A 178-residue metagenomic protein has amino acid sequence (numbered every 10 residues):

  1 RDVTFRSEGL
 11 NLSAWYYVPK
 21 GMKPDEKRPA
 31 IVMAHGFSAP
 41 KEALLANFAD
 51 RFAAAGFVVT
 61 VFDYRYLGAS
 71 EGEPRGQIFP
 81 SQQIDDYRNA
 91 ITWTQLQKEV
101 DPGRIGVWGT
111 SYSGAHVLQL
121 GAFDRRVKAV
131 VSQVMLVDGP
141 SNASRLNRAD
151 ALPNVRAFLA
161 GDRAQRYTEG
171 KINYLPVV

Functional and structural regions predicted by a protein language model:
R1-E26, F79: N-terminal cap/lid segment of alpha/beta-hydrolase-fold proteins
E8-L10, A55, Q97, F123: Conserved dinucleotide-binding and phosphotransfer motif residues
D25-G36: Short beta-strand element of the alpha/beta-hydrolase
M33, P40-A53: Conserved HGGG/HGGXW glycine-rich cap/lid loop of the alpha/beta-hydrolase fold
P40-L44, R65-G106: Catalytic nucleophile-loop/oxyanion-hole region of alpha/beta-hydrolase and closely related hydrolase-like folds
R51-E71: Conserved alpha/beta-hydrolase
G109-S113, V117: Gly/Ala-rich beta-loop-alpha elbow adjacent to hydrolase catalytic centers
H116-V178: Alpha/beta-hydrolase-fold enzymes
